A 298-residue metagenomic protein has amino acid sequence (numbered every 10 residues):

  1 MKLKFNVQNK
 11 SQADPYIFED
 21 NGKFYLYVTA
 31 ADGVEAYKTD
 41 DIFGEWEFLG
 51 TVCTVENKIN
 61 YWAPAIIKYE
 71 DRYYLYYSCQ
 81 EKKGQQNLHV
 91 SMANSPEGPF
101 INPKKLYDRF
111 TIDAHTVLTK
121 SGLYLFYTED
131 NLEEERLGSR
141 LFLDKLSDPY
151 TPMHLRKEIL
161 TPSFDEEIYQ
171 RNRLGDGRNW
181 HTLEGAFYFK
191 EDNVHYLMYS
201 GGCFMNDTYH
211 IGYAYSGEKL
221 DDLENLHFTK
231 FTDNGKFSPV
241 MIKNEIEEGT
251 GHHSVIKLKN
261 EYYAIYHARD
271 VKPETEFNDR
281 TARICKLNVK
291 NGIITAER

Functional and structural regions predicted by a protein language model:
M1-R298: Carbohydrate-active catalytic/glycan-binding domains of CAZyme proteins, especially the secreted or lumenal ectodomains
